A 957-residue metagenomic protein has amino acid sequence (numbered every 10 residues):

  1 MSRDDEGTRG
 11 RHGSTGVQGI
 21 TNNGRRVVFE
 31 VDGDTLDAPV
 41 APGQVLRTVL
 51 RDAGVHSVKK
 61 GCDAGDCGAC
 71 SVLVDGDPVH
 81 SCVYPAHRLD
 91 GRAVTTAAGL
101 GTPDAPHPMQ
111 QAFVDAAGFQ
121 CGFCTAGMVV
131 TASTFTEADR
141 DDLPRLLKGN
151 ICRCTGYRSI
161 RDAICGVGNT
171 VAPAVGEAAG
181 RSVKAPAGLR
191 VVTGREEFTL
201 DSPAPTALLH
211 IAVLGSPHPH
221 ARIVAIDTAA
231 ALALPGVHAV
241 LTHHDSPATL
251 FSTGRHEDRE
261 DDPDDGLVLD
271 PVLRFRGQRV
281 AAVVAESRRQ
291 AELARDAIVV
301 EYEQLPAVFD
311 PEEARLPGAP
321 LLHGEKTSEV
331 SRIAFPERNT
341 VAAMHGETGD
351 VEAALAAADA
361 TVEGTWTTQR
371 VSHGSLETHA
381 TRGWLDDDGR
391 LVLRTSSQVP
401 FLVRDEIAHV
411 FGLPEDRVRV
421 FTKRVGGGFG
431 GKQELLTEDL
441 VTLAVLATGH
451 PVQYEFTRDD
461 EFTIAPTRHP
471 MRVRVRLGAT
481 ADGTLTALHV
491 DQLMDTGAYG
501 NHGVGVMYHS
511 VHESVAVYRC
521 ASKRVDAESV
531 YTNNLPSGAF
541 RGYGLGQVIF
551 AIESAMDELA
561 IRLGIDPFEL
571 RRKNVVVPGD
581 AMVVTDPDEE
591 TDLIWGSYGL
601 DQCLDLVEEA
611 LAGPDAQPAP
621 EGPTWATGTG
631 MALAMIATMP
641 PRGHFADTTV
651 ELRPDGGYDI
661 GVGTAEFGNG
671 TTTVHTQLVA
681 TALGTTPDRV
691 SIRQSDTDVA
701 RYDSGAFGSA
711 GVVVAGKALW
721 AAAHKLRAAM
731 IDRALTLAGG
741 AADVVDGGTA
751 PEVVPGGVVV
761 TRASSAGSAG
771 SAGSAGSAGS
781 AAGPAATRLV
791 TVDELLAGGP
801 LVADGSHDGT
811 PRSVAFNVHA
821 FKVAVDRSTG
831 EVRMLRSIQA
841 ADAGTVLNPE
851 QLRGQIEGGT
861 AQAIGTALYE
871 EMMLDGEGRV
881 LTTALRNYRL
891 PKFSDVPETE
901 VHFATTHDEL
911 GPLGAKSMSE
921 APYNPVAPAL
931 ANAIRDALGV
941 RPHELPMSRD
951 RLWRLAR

Functional and structural regions predicted by a protein language model:
S2-G176, T193: Signature of N-terminal electron-transfer/Fe-S-associated modules in redox systems
A117, R181, A187-T193, R255-P263 (+3 more regions): Glycine-rich loop/linker segments at domain edges
C165-I333: Flexible, low-hydrophobicity surface segments
L189-R190, I211, D296-F309, Q398-F401 (+4 more regions): Extended active-site and interfacial segments that coordinate phosphate-rich ligands in large catalytic machineries
H244, G412-R417, A447-V452, V506-T638 (+2 more regions): C-terminal catalytic domains of large/alpha subunits in multi-subunit enzymes
R279, E286, H450-T496, K717-E752: Phosphate/diphosphate-binding loops
L321-F411, V575-G657, L881-K892, E900-H902: Helix-loop-helix junctions that connect adjacent transmembrane helices in secondary transporters/permeases, recognized
G428-G449, Q453-E455, T671-L678: Thiamine diphosphate
